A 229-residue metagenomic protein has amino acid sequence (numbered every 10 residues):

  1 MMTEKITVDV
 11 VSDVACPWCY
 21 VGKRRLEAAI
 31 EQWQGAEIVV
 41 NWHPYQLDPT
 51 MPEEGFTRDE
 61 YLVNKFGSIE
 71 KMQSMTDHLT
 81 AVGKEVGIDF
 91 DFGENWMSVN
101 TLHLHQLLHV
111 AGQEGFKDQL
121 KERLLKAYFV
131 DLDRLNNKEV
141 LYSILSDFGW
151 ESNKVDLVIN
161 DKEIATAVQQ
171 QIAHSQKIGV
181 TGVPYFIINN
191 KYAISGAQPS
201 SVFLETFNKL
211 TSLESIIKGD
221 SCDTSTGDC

Functional and structural regions predicted by a protein language model:
M1-K5: Basic/polar N-terminal segments that are highly enriched at the extreme N-terminus, encompassing both cleavable
I6-S12, W18-I38, H109-C229: C-terminal cap of thioredoxin/glutaredoxin-like
R24-Y128, G227-C229: Structural alpha/beta surface segment adjacent to cysteine/selenocysteine redox centers across thiol/disulfide enzymes
